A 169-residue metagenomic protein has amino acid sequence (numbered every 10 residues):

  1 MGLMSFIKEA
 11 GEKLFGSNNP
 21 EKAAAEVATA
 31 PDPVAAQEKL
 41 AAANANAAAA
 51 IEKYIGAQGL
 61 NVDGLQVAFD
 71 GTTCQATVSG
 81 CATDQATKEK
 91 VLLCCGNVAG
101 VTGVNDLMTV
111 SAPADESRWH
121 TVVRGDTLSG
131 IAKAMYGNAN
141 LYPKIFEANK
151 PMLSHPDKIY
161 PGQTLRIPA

Functional and structural regions predicted by a protein language model:
M1-V110, K158: Secretory N-termini
T72-T77, A82, S111-A139, P143: Primarily a LysM-type cell-wall glycan-binding module
C94, V98-D115, P143-A169: Extracellular LysM carbohydrate-binding repeats and other cell-envelope/extracellular binding modules
